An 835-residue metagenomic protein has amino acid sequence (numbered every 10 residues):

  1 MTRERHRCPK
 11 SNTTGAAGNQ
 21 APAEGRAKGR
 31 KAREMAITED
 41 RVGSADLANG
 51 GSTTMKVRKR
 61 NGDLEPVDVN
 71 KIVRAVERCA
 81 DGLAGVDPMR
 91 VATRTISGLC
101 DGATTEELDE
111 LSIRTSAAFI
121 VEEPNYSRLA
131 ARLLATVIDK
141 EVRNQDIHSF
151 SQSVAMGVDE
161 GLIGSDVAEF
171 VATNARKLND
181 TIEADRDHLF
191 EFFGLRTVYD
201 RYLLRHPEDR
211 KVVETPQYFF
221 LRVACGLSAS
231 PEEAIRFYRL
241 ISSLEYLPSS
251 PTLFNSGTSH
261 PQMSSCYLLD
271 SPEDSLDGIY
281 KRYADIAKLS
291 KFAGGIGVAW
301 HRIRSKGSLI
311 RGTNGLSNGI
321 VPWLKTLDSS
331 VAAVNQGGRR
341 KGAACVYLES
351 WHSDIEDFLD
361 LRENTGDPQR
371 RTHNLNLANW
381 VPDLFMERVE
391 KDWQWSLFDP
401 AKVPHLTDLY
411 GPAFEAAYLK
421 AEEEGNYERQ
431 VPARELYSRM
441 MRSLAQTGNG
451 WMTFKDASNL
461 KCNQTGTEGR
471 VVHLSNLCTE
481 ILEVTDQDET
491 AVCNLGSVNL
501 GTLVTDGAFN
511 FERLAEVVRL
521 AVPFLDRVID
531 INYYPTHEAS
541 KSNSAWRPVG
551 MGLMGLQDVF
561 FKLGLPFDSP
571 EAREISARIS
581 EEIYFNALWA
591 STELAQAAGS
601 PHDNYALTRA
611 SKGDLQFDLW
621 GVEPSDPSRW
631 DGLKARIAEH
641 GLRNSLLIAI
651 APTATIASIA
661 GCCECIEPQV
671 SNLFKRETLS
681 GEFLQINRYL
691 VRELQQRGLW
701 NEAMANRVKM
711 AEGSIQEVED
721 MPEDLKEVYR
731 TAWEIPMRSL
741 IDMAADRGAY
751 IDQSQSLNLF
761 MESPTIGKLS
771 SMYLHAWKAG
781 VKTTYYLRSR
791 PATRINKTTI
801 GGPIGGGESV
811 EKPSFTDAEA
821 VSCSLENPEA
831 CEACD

Functional and structural regions predicted by a protein language model:
C8, E24-N49, R794-D835: Acidic, low-complexity intrinsically disordered tails
R26-T53, V86-L221, Y238: Core nucleic-acid recognition elements
S127-V158, V381, S458-D486, V549 (+3 more regions): Terminal amphipathic helices with adjacent charged low-complexity linkers/tails
E169-T197, T479-V484, L525-D530, E623-P627 (+2 more regions): Catalytic alpha/beta core of large soluble enzyme barrels
T181-T197, R201, S228-S259, A287 (+1 more regions): Conserved oxyanion/phosphate-binding beta-strand-loop segments in alpha/beta enzyme cores
L204, Y218, V223-G312, L316 (+7 more regions): Function-dense linear segments that define catalytic or interfacial modules in macromolecule-processing proteins
D360, L375-M440, L444-T447: Polar, glycine-rich mid-to-C-terminal structural blocks that act as macromolecule-binding/assembly scaffolds
V517-S540, P548, P566-T653, K709 (+3 more regions): Internal maturation/activation junctions in enzymes
